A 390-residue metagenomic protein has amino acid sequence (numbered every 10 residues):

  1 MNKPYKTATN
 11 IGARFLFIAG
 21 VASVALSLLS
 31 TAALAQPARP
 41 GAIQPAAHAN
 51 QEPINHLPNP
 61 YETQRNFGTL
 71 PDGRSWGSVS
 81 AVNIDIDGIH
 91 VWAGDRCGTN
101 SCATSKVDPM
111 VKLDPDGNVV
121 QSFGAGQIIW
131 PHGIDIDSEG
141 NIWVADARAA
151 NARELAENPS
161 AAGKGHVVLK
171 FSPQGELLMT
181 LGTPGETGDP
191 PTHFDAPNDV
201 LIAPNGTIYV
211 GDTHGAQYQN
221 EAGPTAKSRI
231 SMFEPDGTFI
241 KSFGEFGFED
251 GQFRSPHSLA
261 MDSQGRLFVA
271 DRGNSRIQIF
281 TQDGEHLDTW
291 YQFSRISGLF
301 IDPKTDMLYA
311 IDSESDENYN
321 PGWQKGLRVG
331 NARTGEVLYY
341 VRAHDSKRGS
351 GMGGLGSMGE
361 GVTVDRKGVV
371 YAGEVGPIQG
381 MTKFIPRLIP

Functional and structural regions predicted by a protein language model:
M1-R14: N-terminal secretory signal peptides that target proteins for export/translocation
N2, A32-A38: Long, low-complexity, intrinsically disordered N-terminal extensions of eukaryotic proteins, enriched
Y5-T7, L29, I134, L178: A detector of low-complexity, intrinsically disordered, Ser/Thr/Gly/Pro/Ala-rich segments
T9-G12, G20, E176: A periodicity- and composition-biased signal for non-globular, repetitive helical segments
F15-T31: Bacterial N-terminal signal peptides
Q36-P390: Eukaryotic scaffold repeat domains enriched in small/polar residues
